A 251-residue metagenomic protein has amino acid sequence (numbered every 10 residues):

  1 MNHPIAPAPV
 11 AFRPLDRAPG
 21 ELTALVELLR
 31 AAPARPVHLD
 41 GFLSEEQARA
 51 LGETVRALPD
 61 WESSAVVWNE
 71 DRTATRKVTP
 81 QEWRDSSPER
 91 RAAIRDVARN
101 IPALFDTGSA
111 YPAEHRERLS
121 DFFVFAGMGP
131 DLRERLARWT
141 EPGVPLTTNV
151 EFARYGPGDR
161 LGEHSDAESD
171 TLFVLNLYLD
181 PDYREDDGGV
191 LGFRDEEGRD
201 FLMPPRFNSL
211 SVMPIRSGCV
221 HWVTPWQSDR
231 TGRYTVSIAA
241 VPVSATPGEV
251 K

Functional and structural regions predicted by a protein language model:
N2-R13, A153-T171, L179-K251: Catalytic core of Fe(II)/2-oxoglutarate
H3-R17, V26-R135: Non-heme Fe(II)/2-oxoglutarate
G20-E21: Short, charged/polar N-terminal "headpieces" of proteins
A57-W61, W139, D182, V243: Phosphate/oxyanion-binding loops and surfaces in catalytic or ligand/nucleic-acid-binding neighborhoods
F125-G129, T148, E168: Hydrophobic alpha-helical segments and helix-packing faces
R138-V144, H164-S169: Short, conserved, surface-exposed binding loops centered on an aromatic residue
P142-E151, D187: A short coil-to-beta-strand element that immediately follows conserved catalytic motifs
